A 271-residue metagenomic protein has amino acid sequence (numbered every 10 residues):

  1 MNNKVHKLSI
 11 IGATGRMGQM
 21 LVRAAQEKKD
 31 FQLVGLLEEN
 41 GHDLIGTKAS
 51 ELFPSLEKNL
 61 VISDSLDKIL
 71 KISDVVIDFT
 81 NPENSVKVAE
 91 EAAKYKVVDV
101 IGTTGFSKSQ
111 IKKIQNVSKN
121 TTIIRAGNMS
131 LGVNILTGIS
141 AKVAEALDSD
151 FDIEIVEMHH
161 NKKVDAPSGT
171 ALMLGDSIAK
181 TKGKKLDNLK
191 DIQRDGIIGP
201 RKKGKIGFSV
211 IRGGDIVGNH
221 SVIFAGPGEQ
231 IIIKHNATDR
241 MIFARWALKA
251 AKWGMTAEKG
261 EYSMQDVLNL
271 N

Functional and structural regions predicted by a protein language model:
N3-L8: Extreme N-terminal starter segment of soluble prokaryotic enzymes
I11-L70, S149-N271: C-terminal substrate-binding/catalytic lobe of Rossmann-fold NAD(P)-dependent oxidoreductases
L21, V88, I114, V143 (+1 more regions): Aromatic/hydrophobic pocket-lining residues that form π-stacking "cages" and hydrophobic walls in ligand
E39, T104-F106, N128-M129, M158-H160: Short, ordered loop/turn segments at secondary-structure junctions
S73: An anion/phosphate-binding loop that grips the pyrophosphate of nucleotide cofactors and donors
V76-I77: N-terminal Rossmann-like NAD(P) cofactor-binding module of classical short-chain dehydrogenase/reductase
V86-Y95, G102-I123, N134: Rossmann-fold NAD(P)-binding glycine/threonine-rich loop
I135-D150, A166: Rossmann-like NAD(P)H-binding beta-loop-alpha module
